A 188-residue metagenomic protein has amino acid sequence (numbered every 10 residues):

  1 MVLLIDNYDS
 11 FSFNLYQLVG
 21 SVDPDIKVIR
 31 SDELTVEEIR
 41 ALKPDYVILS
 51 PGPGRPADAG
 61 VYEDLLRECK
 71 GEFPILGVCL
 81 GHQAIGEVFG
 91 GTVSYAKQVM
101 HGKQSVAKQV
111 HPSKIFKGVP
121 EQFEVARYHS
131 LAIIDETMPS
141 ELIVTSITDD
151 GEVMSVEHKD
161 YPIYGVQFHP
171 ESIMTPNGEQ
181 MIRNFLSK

Functional and structural regions predicted by a protein language model:
M1-L3: Extreme N-terminal starter segment of soluble prokaryotic enzymes
Y16-D25: Two-component/phosphorelay signaling modules centered on CheY-like receiver
D25-S31: Short hydrophobic/Thr-rich beta-strand motif most characteristic of the beta2 strand and flanking loop of CheY-like
T35-K43, T137: Short amphipathic alpha-helix with an adjacent loop that forms part of the alpha/beta core around
K43-D45, P170: Proline-aspartate-enriched helix->loop->beta-strand connector
D45-S113, K117-G118, I182-N184: Cysteine-nucleophile active-site neighborhood
S113-D160: Catalytic beta-strand/loop cores that center a nucleophilic Ser/Cys/Thr and support acyl-enzyme chemistry
I173-K188: Acyltransferase
